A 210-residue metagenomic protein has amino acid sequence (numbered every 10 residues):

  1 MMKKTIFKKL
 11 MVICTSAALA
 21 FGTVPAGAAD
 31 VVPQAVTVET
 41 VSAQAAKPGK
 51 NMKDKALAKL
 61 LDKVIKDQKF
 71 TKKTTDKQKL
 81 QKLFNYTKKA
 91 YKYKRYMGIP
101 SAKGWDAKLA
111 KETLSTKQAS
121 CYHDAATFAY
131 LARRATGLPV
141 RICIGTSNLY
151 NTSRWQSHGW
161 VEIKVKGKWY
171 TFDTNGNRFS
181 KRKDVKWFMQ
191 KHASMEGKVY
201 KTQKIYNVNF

Functional and structural regions predicted by a protein language model:
M2-A29: Sec-dependent N-terminal signal peptides of Gram-positive bacterial secreted proteins and lipoproteins
F21-A45: Sec-dependent signal peptide cleavage junction
K47-T113: Secondary-structure boundary elements
L80-L83, K117-A132: Active-site nucleophilic cysteine motif
A126-S194: Hydrophobic/aromatic-rich core segments of domains that either
K186-F210: Low-complexity, Gly/Ser/Thr/Pro-rich intrinsically disordered linker/tail segments
